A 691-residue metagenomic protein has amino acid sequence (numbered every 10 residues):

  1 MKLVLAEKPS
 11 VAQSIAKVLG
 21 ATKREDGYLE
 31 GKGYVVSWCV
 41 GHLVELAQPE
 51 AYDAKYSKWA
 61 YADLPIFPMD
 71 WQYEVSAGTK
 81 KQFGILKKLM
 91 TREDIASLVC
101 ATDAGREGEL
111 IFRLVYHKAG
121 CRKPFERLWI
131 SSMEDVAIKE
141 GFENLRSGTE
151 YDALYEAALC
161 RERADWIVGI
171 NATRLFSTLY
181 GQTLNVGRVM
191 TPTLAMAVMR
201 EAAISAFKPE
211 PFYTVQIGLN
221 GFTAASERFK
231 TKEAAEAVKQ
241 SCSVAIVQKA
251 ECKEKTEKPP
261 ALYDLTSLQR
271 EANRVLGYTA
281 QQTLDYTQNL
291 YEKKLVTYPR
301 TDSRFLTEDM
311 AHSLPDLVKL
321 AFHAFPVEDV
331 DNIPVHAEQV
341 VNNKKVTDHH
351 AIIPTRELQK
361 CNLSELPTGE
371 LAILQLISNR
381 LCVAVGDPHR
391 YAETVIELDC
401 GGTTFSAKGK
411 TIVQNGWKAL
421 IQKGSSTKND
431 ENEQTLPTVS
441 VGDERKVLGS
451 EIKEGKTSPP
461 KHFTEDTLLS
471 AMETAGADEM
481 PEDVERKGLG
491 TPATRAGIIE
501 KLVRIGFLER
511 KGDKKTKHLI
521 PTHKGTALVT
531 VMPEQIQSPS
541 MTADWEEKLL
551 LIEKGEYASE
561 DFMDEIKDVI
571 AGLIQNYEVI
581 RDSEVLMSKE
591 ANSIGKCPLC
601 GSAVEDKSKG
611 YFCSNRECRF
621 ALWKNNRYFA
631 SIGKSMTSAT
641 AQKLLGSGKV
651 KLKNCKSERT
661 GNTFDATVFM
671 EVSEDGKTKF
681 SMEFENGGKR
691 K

Functional and structural regions predicted by a protein language model:
M1, A101-A104, G181-T183, C252-A261 (+3 more regions): Conserved short loop/turn motifs at secondary-structure junctions
M1-L159, W166, P459: Intrinsically disordered, low-complexity regulatory segments
K2-L3, T79, M90, K118 (+5 more regions): Basic, low-complexity terminal or inter-domain segments flanking catalytic cores
E7, W38-V40, T102, V168 (+5 more regions): Flexible glycine-/small-residue-rich
P9-A16, G33-V36, V40, S76-K87 (+17 more regions): Amphipathic alpha-helical transducer elements in NTP-driven molecular machines
E93, D135-L219, C252-T256: C-terminal or mid-to-C-terminal helical accessory/interaction module adjacent to the motor/catalytic core
T231-Y263, Q269: Metal- or metallocofactor-binding catalytic centers and their adjacent structured scaffolds across diverse enzyme
